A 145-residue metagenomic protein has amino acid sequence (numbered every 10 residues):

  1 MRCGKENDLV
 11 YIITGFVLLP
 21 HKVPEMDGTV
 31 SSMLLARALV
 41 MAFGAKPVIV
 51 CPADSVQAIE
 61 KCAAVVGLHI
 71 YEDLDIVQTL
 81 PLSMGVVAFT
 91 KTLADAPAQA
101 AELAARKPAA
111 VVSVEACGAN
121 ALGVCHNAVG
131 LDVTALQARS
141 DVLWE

Functional and structural regions predicted by a protein language model:
M1-L9: Positively charged, low-complexity intrinsically disordered leader regions
D8, P108-A110: Conserved acidic residues
L9-V10, T14-S31: Short, glycine-rich nucleotide/cofactor-binding loops
F16-L18, A116-A119: Short glycine-rich anion-binding loops that position phosphate/pyrophosphate groups of nucleotides and phosphorylated
E25-G44: Histidine-anchored nucleotide/phosphate-binding helix
K46-D54: Short internal beta-strands
A63-A98: A glycine-rich helix N-cap at a beta->alpha junction
G118-E145: A short, gly/pro- and small-residue-rich
